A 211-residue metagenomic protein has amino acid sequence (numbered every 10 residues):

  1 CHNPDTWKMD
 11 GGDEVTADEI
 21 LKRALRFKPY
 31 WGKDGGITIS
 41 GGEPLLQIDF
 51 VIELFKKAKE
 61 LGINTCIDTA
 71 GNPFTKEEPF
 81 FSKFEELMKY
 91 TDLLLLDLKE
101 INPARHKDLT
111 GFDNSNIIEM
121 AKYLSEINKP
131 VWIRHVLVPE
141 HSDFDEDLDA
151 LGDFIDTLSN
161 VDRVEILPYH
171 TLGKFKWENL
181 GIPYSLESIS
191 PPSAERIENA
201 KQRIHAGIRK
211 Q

Functional and structural regions predicted by a protein language model:
C1-E14: Canonical Radical SAM [4Fe-4S] cluster-binding loop centered on the CxxxCxxC motif and its immediate flanking residues
T6-M9, K107-D113, G181-I189: Short glycine-enriched, charge-decorated loop/helix-capping segments at active-site entrances that position
G12, T16-E19, N116, D143-D147 (+1 more regions): Soluble or luminal CAZymes and related metallo-dependent hydrolases
L21-G36, G41-L167, L172, E178: Conserved AdoMet/S-adenosylmethionine-binding subsite of the radical SAM
D153, D162, E178-I204: A structural motif corresponding to the C-terminal lobe/cap of the Radical SAM core domain
A206-Q211: Radical SAM enzyme core and accessory elements
